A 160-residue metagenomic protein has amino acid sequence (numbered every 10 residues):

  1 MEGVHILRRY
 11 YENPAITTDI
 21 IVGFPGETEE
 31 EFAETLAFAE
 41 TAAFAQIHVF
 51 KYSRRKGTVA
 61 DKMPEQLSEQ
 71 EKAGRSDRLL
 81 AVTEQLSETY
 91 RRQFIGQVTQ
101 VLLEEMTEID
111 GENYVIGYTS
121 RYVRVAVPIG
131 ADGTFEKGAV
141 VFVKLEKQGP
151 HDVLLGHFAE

Functional and structural regions predicted by a protein language model:
M1-T58, R78-T89: Conserved C-terminal portion of the radical SAM core fold that forms the substrate/S-adenosylmethionine-binding
K62-E160: Terminal RNA-binding accessory module
